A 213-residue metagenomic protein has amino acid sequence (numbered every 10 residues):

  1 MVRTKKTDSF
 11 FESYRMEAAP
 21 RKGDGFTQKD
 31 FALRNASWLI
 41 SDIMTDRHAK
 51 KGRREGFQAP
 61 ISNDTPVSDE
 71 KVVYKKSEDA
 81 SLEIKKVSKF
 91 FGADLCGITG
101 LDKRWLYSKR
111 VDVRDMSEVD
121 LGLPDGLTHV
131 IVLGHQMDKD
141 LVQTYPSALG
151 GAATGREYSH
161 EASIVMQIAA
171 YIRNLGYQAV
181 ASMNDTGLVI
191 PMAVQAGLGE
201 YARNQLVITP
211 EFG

Functional and structural regions predicted by a protein language model:
M1-T99, K103, Y107, V113 (+1 more regions): Iron-sulfur (Fe-S) cluster-binding modules
K85, F91-G213: Catalytic cores of enzyme domains
